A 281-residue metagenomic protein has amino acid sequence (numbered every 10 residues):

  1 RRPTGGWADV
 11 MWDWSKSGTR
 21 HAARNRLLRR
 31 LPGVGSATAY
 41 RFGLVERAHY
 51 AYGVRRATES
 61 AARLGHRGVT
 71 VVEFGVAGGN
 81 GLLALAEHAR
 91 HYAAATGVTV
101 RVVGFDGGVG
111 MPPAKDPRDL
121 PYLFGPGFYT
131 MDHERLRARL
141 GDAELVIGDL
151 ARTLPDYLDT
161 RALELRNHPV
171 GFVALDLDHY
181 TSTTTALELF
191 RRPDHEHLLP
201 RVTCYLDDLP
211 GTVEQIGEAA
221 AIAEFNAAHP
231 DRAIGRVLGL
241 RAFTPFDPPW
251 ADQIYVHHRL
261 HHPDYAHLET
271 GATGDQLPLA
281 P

Functional and structural regions predicted by a protein language model:
R1-G5: Intrinsically disordered, low-structural-confidence terminal and linker regions
W7-W14, H21-L31, G35-R41, G65-P281: S-adenosylmethionine/decaboxylated-SAM
R41-G53: Conserved SAM-binding loop and adjacent beta-strand
A51-R67: Conserved alpha-helix/loop element of class I SAM-dependent methyltransferases that forms part of the SAM/SAH-binding
